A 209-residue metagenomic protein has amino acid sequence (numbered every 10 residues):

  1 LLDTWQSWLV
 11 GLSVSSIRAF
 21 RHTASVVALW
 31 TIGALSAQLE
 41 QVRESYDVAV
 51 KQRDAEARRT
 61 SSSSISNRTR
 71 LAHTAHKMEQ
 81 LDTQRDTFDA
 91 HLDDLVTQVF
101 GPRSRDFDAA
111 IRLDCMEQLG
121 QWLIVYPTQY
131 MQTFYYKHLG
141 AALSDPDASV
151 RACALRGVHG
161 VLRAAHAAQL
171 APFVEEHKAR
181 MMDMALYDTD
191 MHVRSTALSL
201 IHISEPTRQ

Functional and structural regions predicted by a protein language model:
L2, S15-H22, W30-A37, S204: Eukaryotic nuclear macromolecular-assembly scaffolds and interaction domains used across chromosome biology and nuclear
L2-L12: Short linear interaction motifs
A19-F20, I111-R112, V150-R151, H192-R194: Positions within the helices of HEAT/ARM-like alpha-solenoid repeats
A24, A28-T31, L35, L119 (+2 more regions): Hydrophobic core/packing positions within alpha-helical solenoid repeats
I32-T60: Internal, charge-rich low-complexity segments
L35, L39-V42, Y126, A165-A168 (+1 more regions): Long alpha-helical scaffolds in large eukaryotic adaptor/regulatory proteins, encompassing alpha-solenoid repeat systems
V50-L186: Alpha-solenoid helical repeat scaffolds
I201-Q209: Residue-level detector of conserved catalytic or cofactor/ligand-binding positions in enzyme active sites
